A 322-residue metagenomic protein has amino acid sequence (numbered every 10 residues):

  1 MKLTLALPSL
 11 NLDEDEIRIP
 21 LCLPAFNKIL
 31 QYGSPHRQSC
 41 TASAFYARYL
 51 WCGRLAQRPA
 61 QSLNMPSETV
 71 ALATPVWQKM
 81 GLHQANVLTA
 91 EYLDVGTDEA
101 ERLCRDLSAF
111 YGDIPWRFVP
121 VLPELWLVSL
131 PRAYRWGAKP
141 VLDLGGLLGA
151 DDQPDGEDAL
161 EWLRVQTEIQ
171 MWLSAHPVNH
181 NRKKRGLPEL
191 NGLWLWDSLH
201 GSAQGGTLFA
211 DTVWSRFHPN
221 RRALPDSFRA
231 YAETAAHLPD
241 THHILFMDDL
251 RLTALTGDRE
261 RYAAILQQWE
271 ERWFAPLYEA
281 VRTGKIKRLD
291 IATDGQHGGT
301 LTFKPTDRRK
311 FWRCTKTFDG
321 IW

Functional and structural regions predicted by a protein language model:
M1-W322: …; additionally, a secondary subgroup of soluble metalloenzymes is captured
